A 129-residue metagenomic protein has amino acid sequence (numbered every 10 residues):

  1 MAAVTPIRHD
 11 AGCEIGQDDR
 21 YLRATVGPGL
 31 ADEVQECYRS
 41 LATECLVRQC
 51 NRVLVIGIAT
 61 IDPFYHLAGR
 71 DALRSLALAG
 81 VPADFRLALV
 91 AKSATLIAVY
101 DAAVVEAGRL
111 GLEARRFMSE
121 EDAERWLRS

Functional and structural regions predicted by a protein language model:
A2-S129: Amphipathic, Lys/Arg-enriched alpha-helical "gate/interface" segment within cytosolic domains that mediates
